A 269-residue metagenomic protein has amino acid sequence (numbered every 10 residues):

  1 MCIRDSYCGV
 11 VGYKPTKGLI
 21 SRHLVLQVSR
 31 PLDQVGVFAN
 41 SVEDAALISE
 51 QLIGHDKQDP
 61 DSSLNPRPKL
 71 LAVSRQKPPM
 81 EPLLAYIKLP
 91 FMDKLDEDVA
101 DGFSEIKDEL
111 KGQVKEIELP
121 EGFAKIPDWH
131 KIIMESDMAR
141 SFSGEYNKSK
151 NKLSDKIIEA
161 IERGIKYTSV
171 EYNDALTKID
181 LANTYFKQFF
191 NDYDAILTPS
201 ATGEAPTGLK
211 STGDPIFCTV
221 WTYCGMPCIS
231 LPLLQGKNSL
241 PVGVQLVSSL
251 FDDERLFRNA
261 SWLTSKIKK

Functional and structural regions predicted by a protein language model:
R4-Y86, E109, Q113, Y167 (+3 more regions): Structural helix-boundary/capping segments
S62, H130, S200-T219: Short, surface-exposed loop/helix-turn segments at secondary-structure junctions that function as lids/hinges flanking
L70, L95-P120, F142-K148, Y172 (+1 more regions): Acyltransferase
R75-I87, W129-N183, K187, P232-G243: Short helix-loop capping/hinge segments that flank enzyme active sites or metal/cofactor-binding pockets
P90, A201, L250: Residue-level signal for short, function-critical loop segments
E97-V99, P127-S136, T207-T212: Short glycine/threonine-rich loop-to-helix capping motif typified by GTGT followed within a few residues by an Asp-Pro
Y185-K187, S211-P232: Small-aliphatic-rich amphipathic alpha-helix that forms the alpha element of a beta-alpha
